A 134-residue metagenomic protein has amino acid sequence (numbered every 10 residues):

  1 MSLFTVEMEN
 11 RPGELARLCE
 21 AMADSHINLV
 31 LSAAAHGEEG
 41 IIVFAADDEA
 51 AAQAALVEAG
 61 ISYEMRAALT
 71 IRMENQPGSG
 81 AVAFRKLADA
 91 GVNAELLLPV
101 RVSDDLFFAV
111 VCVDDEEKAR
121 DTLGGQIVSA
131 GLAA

Functional and structural regions predicted by a protein language model:
M1-A134: A conserved regulatory-domain signal marking ACT and ACT-like small-molecule sensing domains and adjacent regulatory
